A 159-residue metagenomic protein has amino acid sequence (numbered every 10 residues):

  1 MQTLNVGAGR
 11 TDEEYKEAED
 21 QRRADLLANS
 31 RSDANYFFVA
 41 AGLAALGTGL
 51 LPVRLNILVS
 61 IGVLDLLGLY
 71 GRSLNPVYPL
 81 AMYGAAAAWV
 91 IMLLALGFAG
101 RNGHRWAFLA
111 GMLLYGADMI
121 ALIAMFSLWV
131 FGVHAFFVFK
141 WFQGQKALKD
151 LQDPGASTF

Functional and structural regions predicted by a protein language model:
Q2-F159: Topology signature of small-to-medium multi-pass alpha-helical membrane proteins
